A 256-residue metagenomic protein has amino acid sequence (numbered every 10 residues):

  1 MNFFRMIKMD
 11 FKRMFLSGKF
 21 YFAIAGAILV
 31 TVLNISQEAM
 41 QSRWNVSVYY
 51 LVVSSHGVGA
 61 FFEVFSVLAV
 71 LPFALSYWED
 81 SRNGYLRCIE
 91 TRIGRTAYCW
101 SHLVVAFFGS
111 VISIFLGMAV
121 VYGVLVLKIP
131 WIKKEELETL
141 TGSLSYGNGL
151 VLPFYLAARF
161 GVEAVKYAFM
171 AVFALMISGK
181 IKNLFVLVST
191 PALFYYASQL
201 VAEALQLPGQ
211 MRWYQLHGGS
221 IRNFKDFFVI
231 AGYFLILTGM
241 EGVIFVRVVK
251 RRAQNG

Functional and structural regions predicted by a protein language model:
M1-I24: Aromatic- and glycine-rich beta-strand/loop motifs that create alpha-glucan
G18-F20, G94-T96, W100, N183-V186: Membrane-helix interface segments
K19, A23, A69, G219-G256: Alpha-helical transmembrane segments of multi-pass membrane transporters/translocases
A23-V30, L184-S198: Central hydrophobic cores of alpha-helical transmembrane segments in multi-pass integral membrane proteins
I28-L75, W100-G179, L216-Y233: Secretory targeting signals
Q41, S81, Y85, V124 (+5 more regions): Membrane-interfacial segments
S76-G109: Helix-loop-helix units of permease transmembrane domains in multi-pass membrane transporters, especially ABC
L127-T141, A192-Q210: Juxtamembrane non-transmembrane "cap" segments at the membrane-aqueous interface of multi-pass membrane proteins
